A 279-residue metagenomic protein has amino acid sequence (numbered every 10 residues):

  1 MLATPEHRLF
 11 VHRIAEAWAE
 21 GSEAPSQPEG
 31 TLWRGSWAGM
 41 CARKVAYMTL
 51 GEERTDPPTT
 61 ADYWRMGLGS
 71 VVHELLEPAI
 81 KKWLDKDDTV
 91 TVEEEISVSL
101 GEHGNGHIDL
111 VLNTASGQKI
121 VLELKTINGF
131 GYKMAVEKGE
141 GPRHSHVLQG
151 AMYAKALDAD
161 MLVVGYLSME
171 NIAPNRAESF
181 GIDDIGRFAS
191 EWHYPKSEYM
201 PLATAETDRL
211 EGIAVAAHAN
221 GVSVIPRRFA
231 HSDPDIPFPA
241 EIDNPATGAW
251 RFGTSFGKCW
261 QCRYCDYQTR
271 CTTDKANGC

Functional and structural regions predicted by a protein language model:
M1-V121, N128-M134, H144: Metal-dependent nuclease catalytic cores that hydrolyze phosphodiester bonds in DNA/RNA, characterized by
L2-P5, A159-C279: Metal-dependent nuclease catalytic regions and adjoining charged, substrate-binding loops involved in nucleic-acid end
C41, H73, Y153, L210 (+1 more regions): A residue-level signal for conserved active-site and pocket-lining positions in enzyme catalytic cores
E74-K82, G139-E170: Metal-dependent nuclease catalytic cores in nucleic-acid-processing enzymes, especially RNase H-like/related
T91, I120-E123, M161-Y166: A structural signal for short, well-ordered beta-strand segments and their strand-loop junctions that often border
I108, A151, W260-R263: Residue-level detector of short, conserved catalytic/binding motifs and their immediate flanks
K125-N128, S168-M169: A short beta-strand motif that forms part of the nucleic acid-binding face of small beta-barrel RNA-binding folds
G131-V136, P174-A177: A short, polar/proline- and glycine-enriched secondary-structure boundary/capping micro-motif
